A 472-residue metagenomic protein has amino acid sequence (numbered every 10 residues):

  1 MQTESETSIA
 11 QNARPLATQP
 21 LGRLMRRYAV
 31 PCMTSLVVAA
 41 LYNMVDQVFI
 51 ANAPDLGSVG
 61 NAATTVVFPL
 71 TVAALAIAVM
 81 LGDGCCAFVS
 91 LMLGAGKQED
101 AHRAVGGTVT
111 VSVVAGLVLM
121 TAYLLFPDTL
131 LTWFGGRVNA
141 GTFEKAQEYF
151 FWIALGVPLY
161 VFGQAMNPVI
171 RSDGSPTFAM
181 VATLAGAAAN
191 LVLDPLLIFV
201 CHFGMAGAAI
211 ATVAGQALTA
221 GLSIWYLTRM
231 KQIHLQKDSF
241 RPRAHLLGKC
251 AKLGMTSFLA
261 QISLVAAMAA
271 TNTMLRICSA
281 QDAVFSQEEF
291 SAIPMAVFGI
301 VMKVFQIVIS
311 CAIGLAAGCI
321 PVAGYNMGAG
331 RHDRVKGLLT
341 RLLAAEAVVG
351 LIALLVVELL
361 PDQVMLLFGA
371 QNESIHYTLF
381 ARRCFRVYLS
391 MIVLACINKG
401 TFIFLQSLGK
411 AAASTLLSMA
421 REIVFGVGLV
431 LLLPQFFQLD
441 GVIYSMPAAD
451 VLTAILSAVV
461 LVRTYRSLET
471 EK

Functional and structural regions predicted by a protein language model:
M1-C32, V89-G156, V200-M255, A323-M391 (+1 more regions): Short alpha-helical transmembrane segments in multi-pass integral membrane proteins
L16-L56, F68-G84, F88, V113-M120 (+5 more regions): N-terminal transmembrane alpha-helices
R27-D46, W152, G186, G215-T219 (+3 more regions): Transmembrane helical elements of multi-pass membrane transporters/channels
S35, G82, I153-R171, A179-N190 (+5 more regions): Short runs within selected transmembrane alpha-helices of multi-pass transporters and secretion channels
V37, L41-A62, L131-A140, L196-F203 (+5 more regions): Helix-terminus/linker motif at the lipid-water interface of multi-pass membrane proteins
V37-L41, G116-M120, L124, V161 (+12 more regions): Hydrophobic positions within alpha-helical transmembrane segments of bacterial inner-membrane proteins
M44-V48, T121, A165-V169, A188-L196 (+7 more regions): Alpha-helical transmembrane segments of multipass membrane proteins
N61-T121, Y160-A179, M295-L355, L359-P361 (+1 more regions): Small-residue-rich hydrophobic transmembrane alpha-helices
